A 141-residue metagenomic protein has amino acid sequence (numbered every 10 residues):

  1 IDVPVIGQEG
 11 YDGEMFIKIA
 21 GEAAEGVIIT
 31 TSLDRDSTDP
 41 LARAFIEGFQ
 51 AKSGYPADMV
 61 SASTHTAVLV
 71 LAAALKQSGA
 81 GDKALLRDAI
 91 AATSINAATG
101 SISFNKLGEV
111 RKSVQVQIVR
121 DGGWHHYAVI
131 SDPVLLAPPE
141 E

Functional and structural regions predicted by a protein language model:
I1-E141: Extracytosolic ligand-binding ectodomains
